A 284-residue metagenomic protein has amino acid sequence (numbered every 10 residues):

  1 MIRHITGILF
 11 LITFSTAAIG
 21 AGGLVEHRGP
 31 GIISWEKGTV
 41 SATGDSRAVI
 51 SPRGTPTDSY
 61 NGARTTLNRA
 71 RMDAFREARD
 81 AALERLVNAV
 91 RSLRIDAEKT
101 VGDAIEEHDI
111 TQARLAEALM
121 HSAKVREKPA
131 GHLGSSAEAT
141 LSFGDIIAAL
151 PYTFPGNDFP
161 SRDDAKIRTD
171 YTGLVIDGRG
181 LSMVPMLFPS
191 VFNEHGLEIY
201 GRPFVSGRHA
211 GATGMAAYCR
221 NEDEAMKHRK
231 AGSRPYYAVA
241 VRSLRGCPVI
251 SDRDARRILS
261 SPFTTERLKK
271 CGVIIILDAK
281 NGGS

Functional and structural regions predicted by a protein language model:
M1-I5: Positively charged n-region of N-terminal signal peptides that target proteins for export
G7-T16: Bacterial N-terminal signal peptides
I19-S284: Domain-level marker for long, solvent-exposed, non-transmembrane regions
